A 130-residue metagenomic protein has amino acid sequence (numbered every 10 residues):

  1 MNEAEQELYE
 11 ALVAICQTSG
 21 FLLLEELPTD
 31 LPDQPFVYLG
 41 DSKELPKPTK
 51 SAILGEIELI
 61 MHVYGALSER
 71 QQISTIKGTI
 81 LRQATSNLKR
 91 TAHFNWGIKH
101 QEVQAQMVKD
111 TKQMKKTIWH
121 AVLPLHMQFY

Functional and structural regions predicted by a protein language model:
M1-L27, D41-Y130: Charged, amphipathic alpha-helical segments and their flanking helix caps
P28-P32: A short beta-turn/loop motif at secondary-structure boundaries
D33-S42: A short, hydrophobic beta-strand-centered structural micro-motif
